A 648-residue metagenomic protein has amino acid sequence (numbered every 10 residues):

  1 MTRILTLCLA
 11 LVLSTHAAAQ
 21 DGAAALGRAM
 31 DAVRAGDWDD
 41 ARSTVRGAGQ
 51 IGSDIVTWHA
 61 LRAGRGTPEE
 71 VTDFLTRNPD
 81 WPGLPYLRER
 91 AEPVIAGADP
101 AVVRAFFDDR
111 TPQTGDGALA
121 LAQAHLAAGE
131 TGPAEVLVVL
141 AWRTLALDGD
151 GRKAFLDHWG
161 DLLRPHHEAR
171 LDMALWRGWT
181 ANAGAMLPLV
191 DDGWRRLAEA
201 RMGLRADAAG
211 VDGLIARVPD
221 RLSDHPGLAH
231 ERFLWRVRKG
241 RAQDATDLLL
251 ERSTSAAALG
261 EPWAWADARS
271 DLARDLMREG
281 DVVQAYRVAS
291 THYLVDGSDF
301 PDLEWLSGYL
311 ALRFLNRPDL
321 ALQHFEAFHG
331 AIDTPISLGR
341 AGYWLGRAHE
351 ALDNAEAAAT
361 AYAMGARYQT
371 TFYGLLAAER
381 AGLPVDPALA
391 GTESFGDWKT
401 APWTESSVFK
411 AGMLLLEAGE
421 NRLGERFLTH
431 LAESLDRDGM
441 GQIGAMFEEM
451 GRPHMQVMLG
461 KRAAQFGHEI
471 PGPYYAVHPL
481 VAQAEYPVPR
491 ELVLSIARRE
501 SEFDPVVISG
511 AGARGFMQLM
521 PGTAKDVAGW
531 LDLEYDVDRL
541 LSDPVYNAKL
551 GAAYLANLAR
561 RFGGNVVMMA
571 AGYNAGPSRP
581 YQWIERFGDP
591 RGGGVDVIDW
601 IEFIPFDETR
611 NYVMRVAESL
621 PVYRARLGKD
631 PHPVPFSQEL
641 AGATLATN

Functional and structural regions predicted by a protein language model:
T6-S14: Bacterial N-terminal signal peptides
A19-H59, P387-F395, K399-V408, E417: N-terminal leader/linker segments that initiate helical-solenoid repeat arrays
A25, G52, T57, R88-A91 (+9 more regions): TPR repeat positional signature
A32, I95, H125, A174 (+7 more regions): Residue at a conserved register position within TPR or TPR-like alpha-solenoid repeats
A35, V94, A98, A128 (+8 more regions): Structural motif corresponding to the intra-repeat A-B loop/turn of tetratricopeptide repeats
W38, P68, P100, T131 (+8 more regions): TPR-repeat structural position
R42-I51, L61-R65, T72-G83, V94-A96 (+15 more regions): Solenoid-like repeat scaffolds
I51, W58-A60, T72, R77 (+12 more regions): Catalytic glycan-binding domains that act on GlcNAc-containing polysaccharides
